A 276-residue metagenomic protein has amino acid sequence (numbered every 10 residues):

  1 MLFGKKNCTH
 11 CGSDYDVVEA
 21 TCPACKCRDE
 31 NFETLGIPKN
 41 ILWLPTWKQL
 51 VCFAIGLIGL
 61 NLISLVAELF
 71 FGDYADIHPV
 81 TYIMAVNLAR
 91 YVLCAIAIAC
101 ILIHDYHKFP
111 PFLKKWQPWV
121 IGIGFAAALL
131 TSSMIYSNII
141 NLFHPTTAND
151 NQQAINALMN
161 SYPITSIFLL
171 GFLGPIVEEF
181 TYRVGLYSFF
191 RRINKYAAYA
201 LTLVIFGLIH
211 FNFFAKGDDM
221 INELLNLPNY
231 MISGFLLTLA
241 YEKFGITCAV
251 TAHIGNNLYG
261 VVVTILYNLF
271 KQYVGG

Functional and structural regions predicted by a protein language model:
K5, E19: Residues immediately within or flanking Cys/His clusters that coordinate Zn2+ in small zinc-binding modules
C8-C11, C22-C25: Short cysteine-rich clusters marking metal-coordination/redox-active sites
C25-I37: Short Cys/His-rich micro-motifs in 6-15 aa windows
P45-N61, G124-L129, Y199-I205: Alpha-helical transmembrane segments
C52-H104, D150-N156: Alpha-helical transmembrane segments in multi-pass membrane proteins
D76-P79, D105-G174, F270-G275: Juxtamembrane helix-loop-helix connectors linking adjacent transmembrane helices in multi-pass membrane enzymes
A99-F109, A240-K243: Structural signal for the C-terminal ends of transmembrane alpha-helices and the immediately following loop
T131, S161-G276: Transmembrane helix-loop-helix hairpins at the membrane interface of multi-pass integral membrane proteins
